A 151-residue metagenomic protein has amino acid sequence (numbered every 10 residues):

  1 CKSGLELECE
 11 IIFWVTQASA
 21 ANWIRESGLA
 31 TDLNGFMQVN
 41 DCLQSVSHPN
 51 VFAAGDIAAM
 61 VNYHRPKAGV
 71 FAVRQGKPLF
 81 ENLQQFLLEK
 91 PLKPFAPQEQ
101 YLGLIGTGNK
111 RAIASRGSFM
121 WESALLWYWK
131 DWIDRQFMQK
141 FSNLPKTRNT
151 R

Functional and structural regions predicted by a protein language model:
K2-G4: Glycine-centered tight beta-turn/hairpin loop motif at sheet-sheet or coil-to-beta transitions
E6-R74, E81: FAD-site-proximal beta/loop scaffold in flavoenzymes
G35-F52, A96, N109-F119, L126: FAD-binding beta-loop-beta segment adjacent to the flavin cofactor pocket
V70-Q98: Internal hydrophobic alpha-helix adjacent to the cofactor/substrate pocket in enzyme cavities
N109-R151: C-terminal auxiliary extensions adjacent to catalytic cores
